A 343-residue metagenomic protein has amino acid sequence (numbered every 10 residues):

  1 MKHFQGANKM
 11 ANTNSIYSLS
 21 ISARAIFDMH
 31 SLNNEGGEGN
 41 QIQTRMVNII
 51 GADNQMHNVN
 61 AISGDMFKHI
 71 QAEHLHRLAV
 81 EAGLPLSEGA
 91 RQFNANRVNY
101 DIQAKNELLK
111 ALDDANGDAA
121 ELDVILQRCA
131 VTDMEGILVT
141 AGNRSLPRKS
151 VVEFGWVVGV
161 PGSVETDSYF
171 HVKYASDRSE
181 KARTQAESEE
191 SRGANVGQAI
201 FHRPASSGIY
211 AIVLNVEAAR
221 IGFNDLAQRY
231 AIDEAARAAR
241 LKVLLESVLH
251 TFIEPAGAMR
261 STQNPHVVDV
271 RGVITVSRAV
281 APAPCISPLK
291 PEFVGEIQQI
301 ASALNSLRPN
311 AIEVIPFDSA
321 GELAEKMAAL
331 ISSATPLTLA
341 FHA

Functional and structural regions predicted by a protein language model:
K2-V59, A72, H76-L84, N94-A343: Basic polyanion-binding and macromolecular-assembly surfaces
G64: Short, conserved phosphate/pyrophosphate- and ester-handling motifs at nucleotide-, phospho-/glycolipid
